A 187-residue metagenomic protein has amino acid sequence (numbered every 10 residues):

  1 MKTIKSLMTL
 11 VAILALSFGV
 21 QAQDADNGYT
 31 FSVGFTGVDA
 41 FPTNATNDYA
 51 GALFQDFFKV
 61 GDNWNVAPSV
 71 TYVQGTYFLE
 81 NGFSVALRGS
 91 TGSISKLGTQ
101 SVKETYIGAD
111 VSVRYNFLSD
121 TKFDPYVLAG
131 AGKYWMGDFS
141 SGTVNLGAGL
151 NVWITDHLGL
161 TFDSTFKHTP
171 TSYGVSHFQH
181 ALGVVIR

Functional and structural regions predicted by a protein language model:
M1-G28: Cleavable N-terminal export/targeting peptides
Q21-Y77, L182-R187: Short glycine/proline- and aromatic-enriched beta-strand/turn motifs that initiate or cap beta-hairpins
F31-D39, L87-T91, V127-K133, A148 (+1 more regions): Transmembrane beta-barrel strands of outer-membrane/channel proteins
D48-L53, V102-T105, L146, F178-H180: Flexible, surface-exposed loop regions and adjacent strand-edge segments of Gram-negative outer-membrane beta-barrel
G51-L53, T161-R187: Outer-membrane beta-barrel translocator/channel fold
K59-W64, G98-V102, W135-D138, P170-Y173: Outer-membrane beta-barrel domain signature
S69-V144, I154-D156, I186-R187: Gram-negative (and chloroplast) outer-membrane scaffold detector with strong preference for beta-barrel transmembrane
